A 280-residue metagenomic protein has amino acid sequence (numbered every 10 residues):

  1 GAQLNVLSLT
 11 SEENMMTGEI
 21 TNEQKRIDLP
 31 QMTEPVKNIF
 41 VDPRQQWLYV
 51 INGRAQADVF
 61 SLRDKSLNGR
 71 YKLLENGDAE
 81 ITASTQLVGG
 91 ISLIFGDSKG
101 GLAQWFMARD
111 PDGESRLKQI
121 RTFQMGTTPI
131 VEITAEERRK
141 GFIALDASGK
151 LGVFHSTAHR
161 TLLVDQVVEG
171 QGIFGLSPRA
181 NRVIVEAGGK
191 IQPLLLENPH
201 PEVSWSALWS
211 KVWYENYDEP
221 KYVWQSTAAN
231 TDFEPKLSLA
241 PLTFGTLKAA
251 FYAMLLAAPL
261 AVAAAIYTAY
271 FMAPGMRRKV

Functional and structural regions predicted by a protein language model:
G1, L48-N52, L93-D97, F142-D146 (+1 more regions): Conserved beta-strand element within WD40/beta-propeller blades
G1-N5, M32-V41, Q46-G53: Alpha-solenoid helical-repeat scaffolds
A2-Q3, E12-N14, W47-Q56, S98-G101: Long, low-complexity, acidic Ser/Pro- and Gly-enriched intrinsically disordered regions in large eukaryotic
L4-T10, A57-L62, L102-A108, L145 (+2 more regions): WD40-repeat beta-propellers
L7, Q31-M32, Q46-Y49, F60 (+4 more regions): Solenoidal tandem-repeat scaffolds enriched in leucines and small polar residues
E12-P43, K65-A79, A83-V88, E114-R138 (+4 more regions): Periplasmic/extracellular loop-to-transmembrane helix junction in inner-membrane transport proteins
S98-Q104, R116-V131, D146-S148, G152-H155: Beta-strand-enriched, solvent-exposed domains that form extended recognition/catalytic surfaces
A253-V280: Transmembrane-helix boundary motif in ABC transporter permease subunits
